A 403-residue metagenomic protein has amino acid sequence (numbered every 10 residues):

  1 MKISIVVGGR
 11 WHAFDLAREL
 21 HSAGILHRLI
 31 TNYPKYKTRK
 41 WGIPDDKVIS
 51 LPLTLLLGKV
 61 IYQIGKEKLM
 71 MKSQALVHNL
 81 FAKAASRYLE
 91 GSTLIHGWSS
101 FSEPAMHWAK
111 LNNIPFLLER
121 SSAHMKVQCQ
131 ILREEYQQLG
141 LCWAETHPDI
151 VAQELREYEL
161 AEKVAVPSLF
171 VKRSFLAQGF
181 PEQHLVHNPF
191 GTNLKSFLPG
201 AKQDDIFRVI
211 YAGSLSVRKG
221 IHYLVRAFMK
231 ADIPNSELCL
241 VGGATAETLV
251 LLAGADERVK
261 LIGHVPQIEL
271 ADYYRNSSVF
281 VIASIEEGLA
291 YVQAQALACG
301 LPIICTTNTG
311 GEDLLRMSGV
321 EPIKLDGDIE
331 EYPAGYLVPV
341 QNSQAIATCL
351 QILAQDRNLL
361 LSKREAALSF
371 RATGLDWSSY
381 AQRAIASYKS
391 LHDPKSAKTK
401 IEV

Functional and structural regions predicted by a protein language model:
G58-K72, N112-A152: Acceptor-binding helix/loop patch of EC 2.4 sugar-transfer enzymes, predominantly nucleotide-sugar-dependent
K83-Y88, E103-A105, H124, G140-V164: Membrane-proximal helix-turn-helix segments that form the acceptor-binding/catalytic region of lipid-linked
F170, G191: Carbohydrate-associated surface elements
F197, A201-K219, V225-K230, C239: Conserved donor-binding/catalytic core segment of Leloir-type glycosyltransferases
L249-A271: Nucleotide-activated donor-binding/catalytic signature segment of Leloir-type glycosyltransferases, i.e., the conserved
I285: Aromatic "clamp/platform" in nucleotide-sugar-dependent glycosyltransferases that forms part of the donor/acceptor
P302-C305, L315-R316: Short hydrophobic beta-strand element within catalytic cores of glycosyltransferases and related nucleotide-activated
E321-N342, L353-R357: Conserved acidic donor-binding segment of nucleotide-sugar-dependent glycosyltransferases
